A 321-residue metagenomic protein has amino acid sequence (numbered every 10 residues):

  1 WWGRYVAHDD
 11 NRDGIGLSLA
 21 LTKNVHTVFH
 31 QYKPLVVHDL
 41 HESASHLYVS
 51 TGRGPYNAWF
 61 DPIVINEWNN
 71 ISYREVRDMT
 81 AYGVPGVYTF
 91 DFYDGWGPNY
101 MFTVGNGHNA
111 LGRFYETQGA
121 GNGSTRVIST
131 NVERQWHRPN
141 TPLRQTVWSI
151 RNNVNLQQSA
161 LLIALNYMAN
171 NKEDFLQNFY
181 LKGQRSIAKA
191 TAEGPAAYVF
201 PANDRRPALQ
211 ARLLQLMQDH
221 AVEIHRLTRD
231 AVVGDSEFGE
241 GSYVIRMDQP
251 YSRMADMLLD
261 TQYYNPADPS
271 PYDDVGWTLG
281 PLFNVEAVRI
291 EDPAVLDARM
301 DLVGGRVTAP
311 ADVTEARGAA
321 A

Functional and structural regions predicted by a protein language model:
G3-H8, R12-D13, S18-N24, V28 (+4 more regions): Intrinsic-disorder/low-complexity accessory segments
E42: Detector for the c-type heme attachment site
